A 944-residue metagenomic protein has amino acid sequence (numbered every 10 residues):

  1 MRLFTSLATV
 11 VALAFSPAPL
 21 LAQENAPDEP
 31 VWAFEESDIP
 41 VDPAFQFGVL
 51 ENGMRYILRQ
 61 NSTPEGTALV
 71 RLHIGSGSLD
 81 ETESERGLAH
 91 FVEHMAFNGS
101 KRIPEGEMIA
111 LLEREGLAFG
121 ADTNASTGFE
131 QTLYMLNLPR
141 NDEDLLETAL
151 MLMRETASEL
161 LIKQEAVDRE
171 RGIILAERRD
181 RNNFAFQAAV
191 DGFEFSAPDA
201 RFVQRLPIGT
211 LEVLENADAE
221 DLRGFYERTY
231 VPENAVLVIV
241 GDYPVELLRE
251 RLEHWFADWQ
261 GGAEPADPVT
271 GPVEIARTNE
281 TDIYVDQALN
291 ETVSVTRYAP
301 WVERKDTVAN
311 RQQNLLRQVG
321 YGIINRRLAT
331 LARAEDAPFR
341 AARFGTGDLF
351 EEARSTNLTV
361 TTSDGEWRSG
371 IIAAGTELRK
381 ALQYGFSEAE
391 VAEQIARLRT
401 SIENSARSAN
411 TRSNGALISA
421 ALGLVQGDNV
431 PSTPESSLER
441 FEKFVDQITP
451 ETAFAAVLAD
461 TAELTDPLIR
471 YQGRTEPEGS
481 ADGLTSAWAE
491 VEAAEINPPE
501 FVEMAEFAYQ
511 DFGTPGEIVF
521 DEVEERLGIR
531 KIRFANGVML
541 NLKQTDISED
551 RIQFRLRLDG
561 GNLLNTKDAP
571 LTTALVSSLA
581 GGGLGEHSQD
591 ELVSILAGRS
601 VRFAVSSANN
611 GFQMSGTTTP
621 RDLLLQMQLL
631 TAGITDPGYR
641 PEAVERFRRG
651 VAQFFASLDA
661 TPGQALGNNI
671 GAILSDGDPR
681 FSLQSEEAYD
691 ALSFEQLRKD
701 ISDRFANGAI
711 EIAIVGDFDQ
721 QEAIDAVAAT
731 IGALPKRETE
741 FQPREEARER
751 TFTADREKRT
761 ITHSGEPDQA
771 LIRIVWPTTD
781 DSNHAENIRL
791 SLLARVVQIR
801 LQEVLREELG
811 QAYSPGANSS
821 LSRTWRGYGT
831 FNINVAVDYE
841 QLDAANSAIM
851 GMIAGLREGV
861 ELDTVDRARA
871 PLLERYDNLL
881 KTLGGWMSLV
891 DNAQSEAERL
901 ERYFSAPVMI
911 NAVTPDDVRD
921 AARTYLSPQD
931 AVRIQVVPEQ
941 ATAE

Functional and structural regions predicted by a protein language model:
M1-F4: Positively charged n-region of N-terminal signal peptides that target proteins for export
S6-S16: Bacterial N-terminal signal peptides
A22-L58, P244-L315, G320-A329, R333 (+9 more regions): Proteolytic maturation boundary segments
I57-R59, P64-E83, G87-A89, G106-E155 (+13 more regions): M16 family metallopeptidases and their MPP-like homologs
M95-I103: Metal-associated gating/positioning segment near the N- to mid-region
A166, R171-D180, F184-N234, V238-L252 (+3 more regions): Hydrophobic, small-residue-rich alpha-helical packing segments that form membrane-like cores
V213-E253, Y689-A728: Internal metal/ion-chelating core segments
